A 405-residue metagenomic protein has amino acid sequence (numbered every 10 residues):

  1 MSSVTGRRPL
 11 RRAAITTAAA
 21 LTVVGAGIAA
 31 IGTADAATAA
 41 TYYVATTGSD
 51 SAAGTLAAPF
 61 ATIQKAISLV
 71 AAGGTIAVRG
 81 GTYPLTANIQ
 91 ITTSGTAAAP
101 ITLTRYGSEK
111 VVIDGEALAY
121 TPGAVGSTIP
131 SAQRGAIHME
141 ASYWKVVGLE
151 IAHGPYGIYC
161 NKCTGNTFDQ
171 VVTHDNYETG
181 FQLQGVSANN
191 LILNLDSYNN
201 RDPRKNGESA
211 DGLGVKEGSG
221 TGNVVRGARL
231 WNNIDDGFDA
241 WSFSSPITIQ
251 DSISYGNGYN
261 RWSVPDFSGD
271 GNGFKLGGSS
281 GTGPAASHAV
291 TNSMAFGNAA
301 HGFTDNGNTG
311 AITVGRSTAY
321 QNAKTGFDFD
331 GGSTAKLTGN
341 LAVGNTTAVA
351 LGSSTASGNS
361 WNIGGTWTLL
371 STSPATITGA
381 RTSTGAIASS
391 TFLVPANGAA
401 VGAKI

Functional and structural regions predicted by a protein language model:
S2-A36: Secretory targeting and sorting signals
A37-T46, G222-V224, A285, I405: Post-signal peptide N-terminal regions of Sec-secreted extracellular proteins
T46-R79, P84-L85: Acidic Gly/Asp/Thr-rich repetitive segments characteristic of extracellular carbohydrate-active and adhesion proteins
D50, A57, S333-I405: Acidic, glycine- and Ser/Thr-rich low-complexity intrinsically disordered tracts in extracellular/secreted proteins
F60, A77-G80, S94-G154, R201-D202: Right-handed parallel beta-helix/beta-spiral solenoid domain characteristic of secreted/periplasmic
Q64-L69, P84-S94, I113-E116, Y159-K162 (+2 more regions): Short, T/G/N/S-enriched strand-turn elements that build extracellular solenoid repeat scaffolds
T86-I91, A119-H138, H153-Y159, D175-Q184 (+5 more regions): Extracellular beta-strand/beta-solenoid scaffold signature
P100, Y106-E109, S142-H153, T164-Y177 (+9 more regions): Right-handed parallel beta-helix
